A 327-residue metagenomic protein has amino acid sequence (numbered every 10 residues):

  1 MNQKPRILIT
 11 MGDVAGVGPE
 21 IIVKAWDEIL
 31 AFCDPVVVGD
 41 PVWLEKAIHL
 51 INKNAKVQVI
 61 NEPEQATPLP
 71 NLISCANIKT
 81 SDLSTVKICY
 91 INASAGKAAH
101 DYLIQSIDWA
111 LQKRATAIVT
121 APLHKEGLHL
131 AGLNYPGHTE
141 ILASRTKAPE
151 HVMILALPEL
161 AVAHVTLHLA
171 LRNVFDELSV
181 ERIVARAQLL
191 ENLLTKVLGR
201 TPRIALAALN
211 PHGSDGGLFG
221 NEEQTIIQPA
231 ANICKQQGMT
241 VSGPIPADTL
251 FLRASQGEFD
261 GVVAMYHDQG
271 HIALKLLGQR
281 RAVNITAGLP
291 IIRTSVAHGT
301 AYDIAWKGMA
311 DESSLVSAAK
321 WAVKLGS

Functional and structural regions predicted by a protein language model:
M1-H138, E181-M265, Q269-N284, L289-I292 (+2 more regions): Contiguous, glycine/small-aliphatic-enriched amphipathic segments in soluble metabolic enzymes
L130-V152: Glycine/threonine-rich beta-strand-loop-alpha-helix active-site module that forms ligand/phosphate-binding
R145-L160, A287-D303: Short, flexible loop segments at boundaries between secondary-structure elements
L155-V184: Ligand-binding beta-strand-loop-alpha-helix segment within the catalytic cores of soluble metabolic enzymes
